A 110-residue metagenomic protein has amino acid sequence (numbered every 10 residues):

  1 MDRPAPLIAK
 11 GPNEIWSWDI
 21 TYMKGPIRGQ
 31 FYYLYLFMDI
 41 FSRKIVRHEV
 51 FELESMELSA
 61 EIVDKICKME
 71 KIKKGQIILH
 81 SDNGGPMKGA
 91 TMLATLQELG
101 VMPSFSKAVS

Functional and structural regions predicted by a protein language model:
M1-S110: Charged DNA-binding/catalytic regions of mobile-element recombinases
